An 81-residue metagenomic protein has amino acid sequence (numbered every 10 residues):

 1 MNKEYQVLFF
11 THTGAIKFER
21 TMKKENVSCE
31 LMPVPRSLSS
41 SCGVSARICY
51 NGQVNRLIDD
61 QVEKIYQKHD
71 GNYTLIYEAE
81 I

Functional and structural regions predicted by a protein language model:
M1, S40, D59-D60: A short, structural micro-pattern
M1-T21: N-terminal first-folded block
Q6, F10, K23, V27-Y50: Amphipathic, hydrophobic secondary-structure cores in small proteins
T13, K24, E63-K64: Generic secretory/membrane-interface signal
A15, S37-S40, V44, V54 (+1 more regions): A generic structural micro-environment signature that highlights single residues at secondary-structure boundaries
M22-K23, E80: Short, glycine/charged-enriched secondary-structure capping and boundary segments
G52-I81: C-terminal structural segments of small proteins and small subunits
